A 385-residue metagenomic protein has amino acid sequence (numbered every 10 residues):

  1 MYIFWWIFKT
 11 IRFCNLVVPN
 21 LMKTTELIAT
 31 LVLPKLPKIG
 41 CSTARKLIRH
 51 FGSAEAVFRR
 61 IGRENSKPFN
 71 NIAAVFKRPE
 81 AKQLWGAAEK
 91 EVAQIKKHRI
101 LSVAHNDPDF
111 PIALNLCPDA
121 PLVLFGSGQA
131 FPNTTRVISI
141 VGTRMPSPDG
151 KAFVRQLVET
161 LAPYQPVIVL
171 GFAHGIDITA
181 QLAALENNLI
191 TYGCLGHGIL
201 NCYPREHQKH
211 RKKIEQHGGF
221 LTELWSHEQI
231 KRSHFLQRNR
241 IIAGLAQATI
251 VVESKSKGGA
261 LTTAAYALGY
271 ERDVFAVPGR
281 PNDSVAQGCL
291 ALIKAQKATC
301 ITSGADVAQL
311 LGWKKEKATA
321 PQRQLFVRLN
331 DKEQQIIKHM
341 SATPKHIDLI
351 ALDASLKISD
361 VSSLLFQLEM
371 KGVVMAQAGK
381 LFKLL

Functional and structural regions predicted by a protein language model:
W5-W6: Tryptophan (W) side chains
P19-D109, L292, I347, K371-L385: Short, small/acidic-rich helices and loops at N termini and domain boundaries of DNA replication/processing enzymes
L21-T24, A104-L385: Glycine-biased, small-residue-rich flexible motifs in mid-sequence functional cores and linkers
